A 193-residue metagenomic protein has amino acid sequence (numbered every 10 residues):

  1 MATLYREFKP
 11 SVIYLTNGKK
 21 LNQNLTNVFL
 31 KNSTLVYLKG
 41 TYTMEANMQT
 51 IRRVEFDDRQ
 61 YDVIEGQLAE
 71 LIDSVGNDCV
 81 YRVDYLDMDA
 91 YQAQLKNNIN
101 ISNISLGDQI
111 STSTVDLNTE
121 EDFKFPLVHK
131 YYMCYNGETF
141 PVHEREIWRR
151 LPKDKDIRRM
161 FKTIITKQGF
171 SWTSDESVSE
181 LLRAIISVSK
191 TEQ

Functional and structural regions predicted by a protein language model:
L4-Y14: A short, Trp-centered hydrophobic/proline-enriched beta-strand micro-motif
Y5-R6, F125, G169: Generic detector of short alpha-helix boundary/capping microenvironments and adjacent low-complexity segments
Y14, K19-V142: Aromatic-patch recognition
Q49-R52, Q67, E146-I147, D156 (+2 more regions): Exposed alpha-helical structural elements
V128-K162: Flexible, solvent-exposed short loops/turns enriched in glycine
L151-Q193: Long, compositionally biased interface segments
